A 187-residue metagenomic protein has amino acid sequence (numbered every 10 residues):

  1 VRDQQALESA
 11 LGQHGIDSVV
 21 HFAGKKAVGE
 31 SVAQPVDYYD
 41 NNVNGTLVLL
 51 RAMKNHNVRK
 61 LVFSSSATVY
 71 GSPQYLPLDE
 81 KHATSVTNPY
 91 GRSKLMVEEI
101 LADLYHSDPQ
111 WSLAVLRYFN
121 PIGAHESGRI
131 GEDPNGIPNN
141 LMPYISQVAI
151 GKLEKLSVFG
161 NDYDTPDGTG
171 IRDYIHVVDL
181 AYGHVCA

Functional and structural regions predicted by a protein language model:
V1-A124: N-terminal Rossmann-like NAD(P)+-binding domain of SDR-like oxidoreductases, especially those catalyzing
Q5, N44-L47, M96, N140-Y144 (+2 more regions): Active-site phosphate/pyrophosphate-handling residues
P89-Y90, V185-A187: Ampipathic, surface-exposed secondary-structure segments
A102-V185: NAD(P)-dependent short-chain dehydrogenase/reductase
